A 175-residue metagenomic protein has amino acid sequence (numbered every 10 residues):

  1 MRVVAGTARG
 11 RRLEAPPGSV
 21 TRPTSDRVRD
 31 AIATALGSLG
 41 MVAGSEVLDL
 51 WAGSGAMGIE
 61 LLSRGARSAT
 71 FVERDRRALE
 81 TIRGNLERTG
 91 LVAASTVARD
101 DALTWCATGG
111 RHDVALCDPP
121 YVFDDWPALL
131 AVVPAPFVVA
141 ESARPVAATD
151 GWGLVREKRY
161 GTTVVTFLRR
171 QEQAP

Functional and structural regions predicted by a protein language model:
M1-P175: Class I S-adenosyl-L-methionine-dependent methyltransferase catalytic core
